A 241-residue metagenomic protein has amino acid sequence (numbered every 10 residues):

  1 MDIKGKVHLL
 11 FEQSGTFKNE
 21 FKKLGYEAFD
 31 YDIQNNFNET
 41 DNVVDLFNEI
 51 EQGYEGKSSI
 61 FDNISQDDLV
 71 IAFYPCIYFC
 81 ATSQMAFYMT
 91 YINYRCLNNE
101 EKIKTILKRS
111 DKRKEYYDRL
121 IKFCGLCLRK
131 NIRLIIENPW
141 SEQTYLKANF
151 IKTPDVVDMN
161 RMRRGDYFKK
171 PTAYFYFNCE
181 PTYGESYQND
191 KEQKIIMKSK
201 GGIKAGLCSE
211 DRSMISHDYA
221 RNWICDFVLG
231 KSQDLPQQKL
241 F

Functional and structural regions predicted by a protein language model:
M1-F241: Conserved active-site and SAM-binding loop architecture of S-adenosyl-L-methionine-dependent nucleic-acid
